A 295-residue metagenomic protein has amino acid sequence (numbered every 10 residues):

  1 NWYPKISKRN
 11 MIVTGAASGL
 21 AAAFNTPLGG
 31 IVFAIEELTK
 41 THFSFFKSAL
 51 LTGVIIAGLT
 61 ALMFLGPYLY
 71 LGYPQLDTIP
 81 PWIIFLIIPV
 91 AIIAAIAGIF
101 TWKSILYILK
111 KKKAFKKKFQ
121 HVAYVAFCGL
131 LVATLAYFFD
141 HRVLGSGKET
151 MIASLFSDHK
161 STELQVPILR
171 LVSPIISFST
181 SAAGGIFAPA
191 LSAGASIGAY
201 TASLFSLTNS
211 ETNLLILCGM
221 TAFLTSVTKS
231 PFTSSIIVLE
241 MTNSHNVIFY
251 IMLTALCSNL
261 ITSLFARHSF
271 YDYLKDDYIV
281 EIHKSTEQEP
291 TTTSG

Functional and structural regions predicted by a protein language model:
N1-G295: Alpha-helical transmembrane segments and immediately membrane-proximal extracytoplasmic
